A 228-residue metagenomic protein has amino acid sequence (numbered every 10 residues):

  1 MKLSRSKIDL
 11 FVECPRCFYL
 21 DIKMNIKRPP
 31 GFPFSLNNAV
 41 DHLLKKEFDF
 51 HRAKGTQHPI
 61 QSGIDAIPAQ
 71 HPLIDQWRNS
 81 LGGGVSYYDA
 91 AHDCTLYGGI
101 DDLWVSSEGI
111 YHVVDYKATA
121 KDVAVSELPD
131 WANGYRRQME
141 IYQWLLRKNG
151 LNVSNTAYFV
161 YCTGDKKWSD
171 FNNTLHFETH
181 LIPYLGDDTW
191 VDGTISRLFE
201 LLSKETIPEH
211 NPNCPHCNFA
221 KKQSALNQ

Functional and structural regions predicted by a protein language model:
M1-I110: Metal-dependent nuclease catalytic cores that hydrolyze phosphodiester bonds in DNA/RNA, characterized by
C17, A220-Q223: Cys/His-rich metal-chelating microdomains
N25-I26, A225-Q228: Short cysteine/histidine-rich zinc-coordinating motifs and their immediately flanking basic loops
G31, Y158, C217, S224: Catalytic phosphate/metal-binding cores of nucleic-acid and nucleotide-processing enzymes, i.e., regions that mediate
H58-P59, K148-S154, L198-E209: Surface-exposed helix-capping loop/turn segments at secondary-structure junctions
N79, V85-G193: Mg2+/Mn2+-dependent nuclease catalytic core
H180-A220: Polybasic (Lys/Arg-rich)
